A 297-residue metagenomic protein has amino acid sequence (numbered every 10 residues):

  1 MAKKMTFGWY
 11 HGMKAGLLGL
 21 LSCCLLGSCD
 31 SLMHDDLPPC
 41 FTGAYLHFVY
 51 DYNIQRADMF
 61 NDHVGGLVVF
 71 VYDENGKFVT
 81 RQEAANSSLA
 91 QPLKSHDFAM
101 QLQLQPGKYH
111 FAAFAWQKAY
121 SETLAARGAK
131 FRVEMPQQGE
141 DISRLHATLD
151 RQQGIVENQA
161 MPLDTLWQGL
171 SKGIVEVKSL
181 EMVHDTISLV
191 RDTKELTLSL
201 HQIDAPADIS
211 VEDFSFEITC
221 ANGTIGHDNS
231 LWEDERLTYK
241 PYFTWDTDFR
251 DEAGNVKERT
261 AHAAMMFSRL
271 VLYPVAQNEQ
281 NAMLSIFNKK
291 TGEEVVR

Functional and structural regions predicted by a protein language model:
M1-H11: N-terminal secretory signal peptides that target proteins for export/translocation
M13-L21: Sec-dependent signal peptide hydrophobic core
L25-S28: C-terminal motif of bacterial Sec signal peptides marking the signal peptidase cleavage site
D30-H34: Bacterial signal peptide processing site
D35-I54, L189-I203: A short, Gly/Thr-enriched small/hydrophobic beta-strand-prone motif that recurs across taxa
A57-H63, A205-E212: A short beta-turn/strand-edge loop motif at beta-sheet boundaries
L67-A125, D208-R297: Tryptophan-paired
K77-R191: Short, low-hydrophobicity acidic/polar segments
